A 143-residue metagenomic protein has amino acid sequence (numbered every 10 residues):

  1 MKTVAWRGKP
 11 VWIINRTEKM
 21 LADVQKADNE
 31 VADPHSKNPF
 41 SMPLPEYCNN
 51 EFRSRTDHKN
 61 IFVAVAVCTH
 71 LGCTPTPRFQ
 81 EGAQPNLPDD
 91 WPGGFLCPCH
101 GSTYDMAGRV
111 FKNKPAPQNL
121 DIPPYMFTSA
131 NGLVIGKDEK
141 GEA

Functional and structural regions predicted by a protein language model:
M1-N49: Extracytoplasmic/periplasmic/luminal assembly and interaction segments in envelope/secretory/respiratory proteins
N29-A143: Rieske [2Fe-2S] iron-sulfur-binding domain
